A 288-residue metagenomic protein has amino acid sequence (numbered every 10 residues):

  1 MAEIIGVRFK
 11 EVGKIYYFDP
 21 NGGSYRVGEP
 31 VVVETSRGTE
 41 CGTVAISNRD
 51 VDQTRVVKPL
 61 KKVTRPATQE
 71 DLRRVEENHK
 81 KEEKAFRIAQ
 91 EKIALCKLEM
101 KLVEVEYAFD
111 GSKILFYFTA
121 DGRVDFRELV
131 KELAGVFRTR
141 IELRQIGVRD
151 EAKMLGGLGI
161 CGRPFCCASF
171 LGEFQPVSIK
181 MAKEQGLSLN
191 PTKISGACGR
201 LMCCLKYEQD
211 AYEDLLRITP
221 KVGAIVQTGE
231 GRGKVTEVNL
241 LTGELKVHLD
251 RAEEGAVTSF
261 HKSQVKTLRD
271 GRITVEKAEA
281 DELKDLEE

Functional and structural regions predicted by a protein language model:
M1-P191, A197: Acidic-enriched and Gly/Ser
F9-E11, V33-T35, T228-E230, L249-E253: Short acidic, glycine-rich loop/turn motifs
Y25-V32, L215-G229: Short coil-to-beta transition motif at edge beta-strands of beta-rich domains
N48-D52, V238-G243: Short, conserved beta-turn/loop elements at beta-strand boundaries and strand-helix junctions
T192-V222: Mixed-charge, Lys/Arg-rich low-complexity intrinsically disordered regions
S195, G223-A224, G231, G243: Helix-rich effector regions associated with P-loop NTPase G domains
N239-S259: Basic/aromatic-rich interaction segments and small domains that mediate binding to polyanionic partners
V257-E288: Intrinsically disordered, low-complexity linker and terminal regions at domain boundaries
